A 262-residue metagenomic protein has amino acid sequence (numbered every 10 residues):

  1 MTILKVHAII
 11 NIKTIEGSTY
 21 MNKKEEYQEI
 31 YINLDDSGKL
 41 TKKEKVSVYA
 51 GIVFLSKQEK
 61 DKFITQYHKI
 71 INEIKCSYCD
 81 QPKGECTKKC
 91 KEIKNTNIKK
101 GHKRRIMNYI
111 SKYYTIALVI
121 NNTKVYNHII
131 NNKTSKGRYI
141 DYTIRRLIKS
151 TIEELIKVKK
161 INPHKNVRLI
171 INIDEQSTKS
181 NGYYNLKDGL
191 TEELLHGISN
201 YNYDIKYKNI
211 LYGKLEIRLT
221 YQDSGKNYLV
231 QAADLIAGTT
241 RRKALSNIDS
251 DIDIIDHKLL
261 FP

Functional and structural regions predicted by a protein language model:
M1-P262: Phosphate-ester processing/binding pockets and catalytic centers
